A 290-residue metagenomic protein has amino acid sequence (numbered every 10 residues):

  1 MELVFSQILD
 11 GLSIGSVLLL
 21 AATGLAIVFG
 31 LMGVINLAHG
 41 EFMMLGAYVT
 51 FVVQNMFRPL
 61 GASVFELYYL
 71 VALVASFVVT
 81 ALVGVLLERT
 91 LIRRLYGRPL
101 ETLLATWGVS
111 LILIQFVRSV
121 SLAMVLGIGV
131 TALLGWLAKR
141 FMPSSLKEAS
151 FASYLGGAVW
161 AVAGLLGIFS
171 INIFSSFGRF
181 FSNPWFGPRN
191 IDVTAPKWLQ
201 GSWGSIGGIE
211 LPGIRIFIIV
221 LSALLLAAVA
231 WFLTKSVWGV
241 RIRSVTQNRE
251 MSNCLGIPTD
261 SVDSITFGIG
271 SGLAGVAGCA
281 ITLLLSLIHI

Functional and structural regions predicted by a protein language model:
M1-A21, V49, P59-L73, R98-E101 (+2 more regions): Membrane-interfacial amphipathic/re-entrant helices at transmembrane-helix boundaries
F5-V53, V85-L104: Single transmembrane alpha-helix segments in multi-pass membrane proteins
L18-A22, F42, G46-T50, A72 (+8 more regions): Alpha-helical transmembrane segments in multi-pass membrane proteins
A26-F29, Q54, R58, V83-E88 (+6 more regions): Membrane-water interface at transmembrane helix exits
L37-L86, Q115-S153: Membrane-embedded helix boundary and interhelical linker motif in transport proteins
L95, T102-K235, S286: Transmembrane helix-bundle core of multi-pass membrane transporters and related energy-transducing complexes
E210-S286: Helix-loop-helix "hairpin" substructures at the membrane interface of multi-pass membrane proteins
I288-I290: Conserved small/polar residues in nucleotide/adenosyl-binding loops
